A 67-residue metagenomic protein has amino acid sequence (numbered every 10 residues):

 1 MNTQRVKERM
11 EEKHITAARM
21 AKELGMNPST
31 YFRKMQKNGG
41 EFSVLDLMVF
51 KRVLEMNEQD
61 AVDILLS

Functional and structural regions predicted by a protein language model:
M1-I15, R19, E23: A short, Lys/Arg-rich alpha-helix, primarily the initiator
M10, M35-Q36, D46, L65: DNA major-groove recognition helix of helix-turn-helix
E12, G39-F42, V53: Helix-turn-helix/winged-helix DNA-binding modules
T16, S43-D46: Residues that mark the N-terminal boundary/hinge immediately upstream of a DNA-recognition element
A17, P28-S29, E58: The DNA-contacting recognition helix of HTH DNA-binding domains and analogous helical DNA-recognition elements
M26-G40: Recognition helix of helix-turn-helix/homeodomain-like DNA-binding domains that insert into the DNA major groove
L45-D60: DNA major-groove recognition helix of helix-turn-helix/homeodomain DNA-binding modules
D60-S67: Short amphipathic recognition helices of helix-turn-helix/homeodomain-type DNA-binding modules
